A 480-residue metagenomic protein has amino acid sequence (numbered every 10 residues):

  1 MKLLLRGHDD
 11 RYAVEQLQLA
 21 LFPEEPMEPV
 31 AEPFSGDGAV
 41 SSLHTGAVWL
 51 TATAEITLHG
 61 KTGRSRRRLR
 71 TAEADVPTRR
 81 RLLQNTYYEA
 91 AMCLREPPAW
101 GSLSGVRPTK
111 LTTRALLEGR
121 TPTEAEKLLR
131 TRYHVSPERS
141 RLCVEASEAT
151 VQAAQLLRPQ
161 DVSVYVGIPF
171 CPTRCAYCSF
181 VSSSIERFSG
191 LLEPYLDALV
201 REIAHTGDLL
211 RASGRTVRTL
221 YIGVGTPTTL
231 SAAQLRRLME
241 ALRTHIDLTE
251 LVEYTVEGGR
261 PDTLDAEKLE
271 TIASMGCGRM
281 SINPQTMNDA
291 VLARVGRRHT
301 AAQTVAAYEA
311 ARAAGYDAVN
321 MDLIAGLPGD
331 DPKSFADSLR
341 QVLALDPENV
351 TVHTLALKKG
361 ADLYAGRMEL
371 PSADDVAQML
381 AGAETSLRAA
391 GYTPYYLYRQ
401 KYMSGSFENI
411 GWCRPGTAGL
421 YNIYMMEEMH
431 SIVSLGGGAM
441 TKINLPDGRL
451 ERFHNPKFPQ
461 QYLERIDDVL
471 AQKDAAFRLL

Functional and structural regions predicted by a protein language model:
M1-R120, L199, P415-L480: Radical SAM enzyme core and accessory elements
D10, E145-A146, G214, V256: Key residue(s) within conserved catalytic/signature motifs
P29-V40, G360-L435: A C-terminal junction/extension of Radical SAM enzymes
A52-A54, V166, M280-I282: Short beta-strand motif preference
A90-P97, L117-V164, S213: N-terminal [4Fe-4S]-dependent radical SAM core
D161-L196: Canonical Radical SAM [4Fe-4S] cluster-binding loop centered on the CxxxCxxC motif and its immediate flanking residues
G167, S281, N349-H353, I423 (+1 more regions): Beta-strand scaffold of nucleotide-dependent catalytic cores
S182-A383: Conserved non-cysteine loop/helix-boundary elements of the Radical SAM core domain that shape
